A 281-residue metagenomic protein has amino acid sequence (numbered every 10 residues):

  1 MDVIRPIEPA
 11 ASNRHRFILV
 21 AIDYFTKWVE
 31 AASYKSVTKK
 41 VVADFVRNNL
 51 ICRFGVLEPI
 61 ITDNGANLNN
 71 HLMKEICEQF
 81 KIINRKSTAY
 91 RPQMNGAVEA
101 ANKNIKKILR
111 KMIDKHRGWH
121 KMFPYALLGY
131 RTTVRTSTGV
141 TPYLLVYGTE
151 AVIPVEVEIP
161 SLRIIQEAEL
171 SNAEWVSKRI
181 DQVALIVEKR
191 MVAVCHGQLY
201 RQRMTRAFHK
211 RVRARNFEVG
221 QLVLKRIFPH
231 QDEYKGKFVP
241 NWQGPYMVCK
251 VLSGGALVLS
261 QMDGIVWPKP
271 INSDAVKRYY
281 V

Functional and structural regions predicted by a protein language model:
M1-K189, A193-V281: Integrase module of LTR retroelements
